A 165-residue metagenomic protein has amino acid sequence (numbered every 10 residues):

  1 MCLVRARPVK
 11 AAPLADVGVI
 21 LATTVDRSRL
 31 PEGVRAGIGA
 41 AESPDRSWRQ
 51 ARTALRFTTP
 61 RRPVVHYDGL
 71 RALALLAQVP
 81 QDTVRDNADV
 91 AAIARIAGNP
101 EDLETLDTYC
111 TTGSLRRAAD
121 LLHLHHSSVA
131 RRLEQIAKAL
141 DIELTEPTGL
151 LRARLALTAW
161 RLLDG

Functional and structural regions predicted by a protein language model:
M1-G165: Cytosolic nucleotide-utilizing catalytic cores of signal-transduction proteins
